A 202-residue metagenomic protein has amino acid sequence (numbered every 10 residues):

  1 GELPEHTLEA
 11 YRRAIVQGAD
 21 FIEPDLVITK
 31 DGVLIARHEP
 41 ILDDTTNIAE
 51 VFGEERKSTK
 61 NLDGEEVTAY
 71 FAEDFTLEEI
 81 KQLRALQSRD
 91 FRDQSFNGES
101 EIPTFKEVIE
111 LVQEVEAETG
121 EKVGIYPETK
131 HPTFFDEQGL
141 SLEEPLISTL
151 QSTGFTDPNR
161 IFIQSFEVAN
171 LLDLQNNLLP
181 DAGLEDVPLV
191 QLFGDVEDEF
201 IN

Functional and structural regions predicted by a protein language model:
G1-N202: Phosphate-group recognition and catalysis centered on beta-loop-alpha active-site segments
